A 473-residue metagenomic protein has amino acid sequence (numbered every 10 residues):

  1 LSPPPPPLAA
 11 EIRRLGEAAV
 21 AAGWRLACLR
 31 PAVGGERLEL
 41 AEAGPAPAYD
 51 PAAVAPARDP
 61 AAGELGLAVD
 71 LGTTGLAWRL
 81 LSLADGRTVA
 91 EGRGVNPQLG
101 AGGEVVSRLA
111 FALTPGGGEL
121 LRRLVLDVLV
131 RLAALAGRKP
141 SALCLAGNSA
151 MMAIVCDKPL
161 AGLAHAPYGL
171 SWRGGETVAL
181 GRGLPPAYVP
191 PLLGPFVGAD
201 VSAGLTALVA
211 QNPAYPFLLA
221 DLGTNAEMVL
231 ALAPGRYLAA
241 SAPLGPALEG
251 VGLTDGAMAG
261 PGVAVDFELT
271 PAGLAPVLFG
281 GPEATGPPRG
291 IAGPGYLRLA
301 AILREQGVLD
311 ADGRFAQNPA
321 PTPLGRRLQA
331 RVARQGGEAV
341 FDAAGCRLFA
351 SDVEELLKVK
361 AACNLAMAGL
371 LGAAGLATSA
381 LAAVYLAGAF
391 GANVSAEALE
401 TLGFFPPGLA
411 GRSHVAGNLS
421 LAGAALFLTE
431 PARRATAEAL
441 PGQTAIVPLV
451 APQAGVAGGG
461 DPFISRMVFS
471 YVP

Functional and structural regions predicted by a protein language model:
P5-V69, L76: Fe-S ferredoxin-like electron-transfer domains and their immediately adjacent linker/connector regions across
W24, E39, A43-D50, Y188-S202 (+2 more regions): Acidic, glycine/GT-rich loop-and beta-edge segments that sit at the periphery of enzyme/chaperone cores
A48-E64, L184-F217, L371: Conserved phosphate-binding catalytic cores of ATP/NTP-utilizing and phosphoryl-transfer enzymes
W78, G86-E104, A161-T177, A203 (+2 more regions): Glycine-rich phosphate-binding loop of actin/hexokinase-like ATP-binding domains
P97-L135, P261-F267, E355-K358, A362-L365: N-terminal phosphate-binding loop and adjacent alpha-helix
K139-N148, A300, T378-G388: Short glycine-rich phosphate-binding loop at a beta-alpha junction
R304-A374: A contiguous, well-structured pocket-lining segment that forms one wall/lid of small-molecule binding clefts in soluble
A368, G372, L376-P441: Catalytic phosphate/nucleotide-handling subdomain of diverse soluble enzymes
